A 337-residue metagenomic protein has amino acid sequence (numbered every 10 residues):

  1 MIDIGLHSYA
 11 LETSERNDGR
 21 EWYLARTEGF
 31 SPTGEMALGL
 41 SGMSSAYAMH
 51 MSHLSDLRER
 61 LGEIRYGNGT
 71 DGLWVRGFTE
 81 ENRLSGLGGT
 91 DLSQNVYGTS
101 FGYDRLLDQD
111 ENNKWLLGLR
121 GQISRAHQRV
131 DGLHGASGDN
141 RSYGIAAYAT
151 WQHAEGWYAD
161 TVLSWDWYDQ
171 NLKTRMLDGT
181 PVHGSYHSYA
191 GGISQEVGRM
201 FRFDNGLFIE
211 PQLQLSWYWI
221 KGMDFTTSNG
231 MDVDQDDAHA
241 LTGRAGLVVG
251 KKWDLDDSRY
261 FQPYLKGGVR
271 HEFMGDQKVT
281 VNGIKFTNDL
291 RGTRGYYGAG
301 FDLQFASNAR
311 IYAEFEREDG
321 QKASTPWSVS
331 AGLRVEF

Functional and structural regions predicted by a protein language model:
M1-T27: Extracellular, surface-exposed repeat/solenoid domains
R26-N205, E314-E316, Q321-P326: Outer membrane beta-barrel translocator domains of Type V secretion systems
T90-L92, A126-D139, Y168-G191, Y218-G243 (+3 more regions): Extracellular/periplasm-exposed beta-strand and loop segments of Gram-negative cell-envelope proteins, dominated by
T99-R105, I145-W151, W165, I193-R199 (+5 more regions): Residues on the lipid-exposed face of transmembrane beta-strands in outer-membrane beta-barrel proteins
Q109, F203, W219, G230-F337: Outer membrane beta-barrel transmembrane domains
Q212-L213, D237: Short, well-ordered beta-to-alpha junction loops that form the rim of enzyme active sites and present histidine/acidic
